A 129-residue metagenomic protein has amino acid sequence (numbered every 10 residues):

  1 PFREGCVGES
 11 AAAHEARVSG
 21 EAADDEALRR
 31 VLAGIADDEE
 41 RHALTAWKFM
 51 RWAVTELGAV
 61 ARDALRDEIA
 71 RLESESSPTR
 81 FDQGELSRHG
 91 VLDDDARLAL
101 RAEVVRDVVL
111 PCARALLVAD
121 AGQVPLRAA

Functional and structural regions predicted by a protein language model:
P1-A129: Non-heme di-metal
